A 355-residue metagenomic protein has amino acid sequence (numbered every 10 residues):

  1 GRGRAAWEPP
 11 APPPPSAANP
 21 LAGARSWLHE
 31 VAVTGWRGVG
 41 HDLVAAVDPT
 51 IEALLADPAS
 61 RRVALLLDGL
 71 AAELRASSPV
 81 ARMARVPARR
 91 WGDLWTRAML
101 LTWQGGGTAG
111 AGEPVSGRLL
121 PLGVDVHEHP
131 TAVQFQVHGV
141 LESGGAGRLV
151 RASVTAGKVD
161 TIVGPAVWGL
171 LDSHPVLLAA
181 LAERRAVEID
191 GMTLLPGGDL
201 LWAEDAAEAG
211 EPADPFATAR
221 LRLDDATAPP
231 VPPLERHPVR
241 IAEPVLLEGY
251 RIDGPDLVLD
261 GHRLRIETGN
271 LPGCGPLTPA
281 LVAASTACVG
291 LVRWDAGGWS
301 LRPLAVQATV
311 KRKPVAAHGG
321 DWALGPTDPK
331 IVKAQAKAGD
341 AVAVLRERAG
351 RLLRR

Functional and structural regions predicted by a protein language model:
R4-E128, A132-R355: Long, compositionally biased intrinsically disordered terminal regions
